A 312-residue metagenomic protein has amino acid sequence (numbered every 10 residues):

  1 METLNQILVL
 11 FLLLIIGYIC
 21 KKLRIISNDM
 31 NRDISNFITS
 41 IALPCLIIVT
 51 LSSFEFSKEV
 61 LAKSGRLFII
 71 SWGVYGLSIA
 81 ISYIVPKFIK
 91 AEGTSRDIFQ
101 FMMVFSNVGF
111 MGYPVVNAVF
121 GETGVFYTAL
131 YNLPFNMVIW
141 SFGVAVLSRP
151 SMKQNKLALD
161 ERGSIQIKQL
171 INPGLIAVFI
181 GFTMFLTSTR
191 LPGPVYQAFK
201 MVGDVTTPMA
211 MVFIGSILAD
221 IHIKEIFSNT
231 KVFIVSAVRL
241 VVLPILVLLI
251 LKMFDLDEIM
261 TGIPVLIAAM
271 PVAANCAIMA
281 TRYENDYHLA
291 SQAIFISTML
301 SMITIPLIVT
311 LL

Functional and structural regions predicted by a protein language model:
M1-L312: Alpha-helical transmembrane segments of multi-pass small-molecule/ion transporters
